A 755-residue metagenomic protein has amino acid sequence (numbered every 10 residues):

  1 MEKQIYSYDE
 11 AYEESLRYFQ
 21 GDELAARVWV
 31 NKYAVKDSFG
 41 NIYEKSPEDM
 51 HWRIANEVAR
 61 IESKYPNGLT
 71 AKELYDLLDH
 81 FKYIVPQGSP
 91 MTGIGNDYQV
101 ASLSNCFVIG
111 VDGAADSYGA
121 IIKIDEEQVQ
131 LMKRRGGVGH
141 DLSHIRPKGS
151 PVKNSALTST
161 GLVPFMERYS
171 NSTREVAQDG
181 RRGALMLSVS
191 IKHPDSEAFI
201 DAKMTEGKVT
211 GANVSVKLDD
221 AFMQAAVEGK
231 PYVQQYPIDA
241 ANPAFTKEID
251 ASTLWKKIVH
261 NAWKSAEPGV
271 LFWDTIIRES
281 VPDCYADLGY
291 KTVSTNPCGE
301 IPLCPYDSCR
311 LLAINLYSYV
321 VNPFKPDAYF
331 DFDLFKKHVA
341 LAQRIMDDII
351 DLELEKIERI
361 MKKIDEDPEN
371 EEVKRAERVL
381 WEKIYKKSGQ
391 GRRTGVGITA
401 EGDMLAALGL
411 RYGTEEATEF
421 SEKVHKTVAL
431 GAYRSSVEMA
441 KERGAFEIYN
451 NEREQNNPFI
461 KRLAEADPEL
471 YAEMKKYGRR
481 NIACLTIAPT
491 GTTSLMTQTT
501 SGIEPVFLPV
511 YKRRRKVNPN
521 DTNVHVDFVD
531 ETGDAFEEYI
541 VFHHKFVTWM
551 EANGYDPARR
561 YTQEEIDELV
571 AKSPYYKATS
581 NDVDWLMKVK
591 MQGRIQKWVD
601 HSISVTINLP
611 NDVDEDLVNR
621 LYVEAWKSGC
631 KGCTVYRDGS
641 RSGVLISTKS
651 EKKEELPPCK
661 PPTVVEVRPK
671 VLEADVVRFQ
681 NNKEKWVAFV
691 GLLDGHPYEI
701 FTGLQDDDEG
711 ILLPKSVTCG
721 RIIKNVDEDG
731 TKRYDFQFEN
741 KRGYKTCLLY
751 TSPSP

Functional and structural regions predicted by a protein language model:
E13-D79, Y83: N-terminal amphipathic, basic-rich helices that act as targeting or association modules
E23, G299-E300, I314, I350-E358 (+4 more regions): Catalytic alpha/beta core of large soluble enzyme barrels
Y65-Q99, V129, S580-G593: Conserved oxyanion/phosphate-binding beta-strand-loop segments in alpha/beta enzyme cores
S104-F335, E355-I357, M361-K362, L380-K387 (+3 more regions): Active-site cavity-forming subdomains of large catalytic enzyme subunits
D195, I200, P268-G269, E279 (+8 more regions): Mobile "lid/hinge" segments at catalytic clefts and subdomain interfaces of large enzymes
P237, H338-Y385, G389, R411-T490 (+3 more regions): Internal maturation/activation junctions in enzymes
E651-W686: Short, Gly/Pro- and small/polar-rich lid/capping loops
Y750-P755: Conserved small/polar residues in nucleotide/adenosyl-binding loops
